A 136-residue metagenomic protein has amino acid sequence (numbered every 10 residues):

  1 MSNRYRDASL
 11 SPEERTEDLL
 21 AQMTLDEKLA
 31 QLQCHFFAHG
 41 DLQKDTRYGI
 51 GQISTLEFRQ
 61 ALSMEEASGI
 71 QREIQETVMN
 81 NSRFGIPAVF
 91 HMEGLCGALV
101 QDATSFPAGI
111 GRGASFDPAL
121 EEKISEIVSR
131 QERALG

Functional and structural regions predicted by a protein language model:
M1-G136: N-terminal beta-rich core of secreted/periplasmic extracellular enzymes
